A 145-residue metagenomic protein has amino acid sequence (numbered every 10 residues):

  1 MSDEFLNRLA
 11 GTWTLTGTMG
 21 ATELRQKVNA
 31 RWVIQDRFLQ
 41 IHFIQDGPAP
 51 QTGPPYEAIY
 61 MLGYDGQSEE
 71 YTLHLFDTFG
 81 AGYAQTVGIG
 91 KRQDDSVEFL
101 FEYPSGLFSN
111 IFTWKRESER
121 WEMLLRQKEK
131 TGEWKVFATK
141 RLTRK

Functional and structural regions predicted by a protein language model:
M1-K145: Hydrophobic small-molecule pocket/channel-lining residues, especially in calycin-type beta-barrels
